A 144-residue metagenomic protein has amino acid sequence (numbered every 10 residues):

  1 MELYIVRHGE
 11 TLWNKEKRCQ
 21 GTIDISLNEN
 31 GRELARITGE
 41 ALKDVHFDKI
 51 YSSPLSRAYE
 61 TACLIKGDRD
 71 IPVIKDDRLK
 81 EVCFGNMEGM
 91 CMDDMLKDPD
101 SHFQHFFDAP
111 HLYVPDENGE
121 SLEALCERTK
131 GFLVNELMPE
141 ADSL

Functional and structural regions predicted by a protein language model:
M1-Y4: Extreme N-terminal starter segment of soluble prokaryotic enzymes
E10-E60, D116-K130: Loop-to-helix element that buttresses phosphate recognition and phosphoryl-transfer chemistry
N14-K15, V82-M87, Y113-E117: A short acidic, helix-capping loop that chelates divalent metal ions and anchors anionic groups
K15-R18, S101-V114: Short, basic/glycine-rich phosphate-binding loops at helix/coil junctions that contact nucleotide phosphates
K17-R18, A62-K66, M138: Short amphipathic alpha-helical segments
I37-F103: Phosphate-coordination/substrate-recognition cap region in phosphate-metabolizing enzymes
D44-H46, E136-L144: Glycine-rich phosphate-binding loop signature in dinucleotide/nucleotide-binding domains
T129-L137: A short, acidic, amphipathic alpha-helical segment used as a generic capping/interface helix at domain edges
